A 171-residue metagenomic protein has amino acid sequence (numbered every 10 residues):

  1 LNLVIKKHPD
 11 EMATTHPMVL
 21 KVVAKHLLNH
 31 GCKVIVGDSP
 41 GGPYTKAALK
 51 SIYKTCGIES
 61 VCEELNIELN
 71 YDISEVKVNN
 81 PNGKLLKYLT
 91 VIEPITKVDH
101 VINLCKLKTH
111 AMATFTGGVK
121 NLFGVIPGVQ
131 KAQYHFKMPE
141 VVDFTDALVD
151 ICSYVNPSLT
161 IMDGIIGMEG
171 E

Functional and structural regions predicted by a protein language model:
L1-E171: N-terminal and secondary-structure boundary signal
